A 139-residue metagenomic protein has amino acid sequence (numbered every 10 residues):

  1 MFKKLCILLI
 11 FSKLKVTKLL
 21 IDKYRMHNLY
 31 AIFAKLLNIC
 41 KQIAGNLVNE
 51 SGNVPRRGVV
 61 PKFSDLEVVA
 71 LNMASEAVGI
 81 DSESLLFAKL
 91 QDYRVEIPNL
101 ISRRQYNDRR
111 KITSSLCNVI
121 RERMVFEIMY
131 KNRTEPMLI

Functional and structural regions predicted by a protein language model:
F2-I139: Short alpha-helical elements
